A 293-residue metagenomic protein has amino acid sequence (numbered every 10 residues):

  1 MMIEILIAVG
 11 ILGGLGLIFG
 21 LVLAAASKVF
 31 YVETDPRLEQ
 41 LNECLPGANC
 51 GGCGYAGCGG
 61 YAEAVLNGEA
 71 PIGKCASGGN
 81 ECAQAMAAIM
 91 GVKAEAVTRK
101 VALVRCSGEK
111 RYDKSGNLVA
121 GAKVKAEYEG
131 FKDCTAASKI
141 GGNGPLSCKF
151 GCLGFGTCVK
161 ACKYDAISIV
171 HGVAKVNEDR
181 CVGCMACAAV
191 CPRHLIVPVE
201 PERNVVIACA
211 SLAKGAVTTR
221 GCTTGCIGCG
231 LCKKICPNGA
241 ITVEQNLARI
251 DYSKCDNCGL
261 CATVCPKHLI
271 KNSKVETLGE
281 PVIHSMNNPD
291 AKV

Functional and structural regions predicted by a protein language model:
I3-C229, K233-I235, V264, H268-K271 (+1 more regions): Ferredoxin-type iron-sulfur electron-transfer modules and their immediate structural context
A213-K214, A240-L247: Cys/His-clustered metal-coordination modules, chiefly Zn-binding fingers
